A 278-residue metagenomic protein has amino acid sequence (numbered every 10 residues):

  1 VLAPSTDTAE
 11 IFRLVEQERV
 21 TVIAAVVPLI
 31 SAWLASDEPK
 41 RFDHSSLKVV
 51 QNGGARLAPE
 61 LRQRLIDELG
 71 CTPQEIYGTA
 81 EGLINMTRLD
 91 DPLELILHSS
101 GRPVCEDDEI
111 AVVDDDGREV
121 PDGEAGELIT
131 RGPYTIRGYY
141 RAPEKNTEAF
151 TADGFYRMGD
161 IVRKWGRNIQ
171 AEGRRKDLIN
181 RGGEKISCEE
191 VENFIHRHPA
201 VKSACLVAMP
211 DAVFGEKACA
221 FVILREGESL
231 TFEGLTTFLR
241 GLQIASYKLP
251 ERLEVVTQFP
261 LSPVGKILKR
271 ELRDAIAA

Functional and structural regions predicted by a protein language model:
V1-E18, V27-L29, I186-V191: ATP-dependent adenylate-forming carboxylate-activation enzymes
F12, V20-A25, L34-L95, C105-E109 (+1 more regions): Gly/Ser/Thr-rich phosphate-binding loop
V15-E16, I23, G132, R137-G138 (+5 more regions): AMP-binding/adenylate-forming catalytic core of the ANL superfamily
G54, G78, G101, G117 (+2 more regions): Active-site glycine-centered loops adjacent to acidic/histidine catalytic or metal-binding residues that shape
Q74-E81, G101-P103, V207-P210, E254: Beta-strand->loop->alpha-helix junctions that form or flank phosphate-binding loops in nucleotide-handling enzymes
I96, A111-I129, K164-G166, E228-F232 (+1 more regions): Conserved beta-loop-beta connector loops within the AMP-binding
P103-D107, R118-A149, I186: Conserved ATP/PPi-binding loop(s) of AMP-dependent carboxylate-activating enzymes
E109-A111, Q258: Generic short beta-strand
